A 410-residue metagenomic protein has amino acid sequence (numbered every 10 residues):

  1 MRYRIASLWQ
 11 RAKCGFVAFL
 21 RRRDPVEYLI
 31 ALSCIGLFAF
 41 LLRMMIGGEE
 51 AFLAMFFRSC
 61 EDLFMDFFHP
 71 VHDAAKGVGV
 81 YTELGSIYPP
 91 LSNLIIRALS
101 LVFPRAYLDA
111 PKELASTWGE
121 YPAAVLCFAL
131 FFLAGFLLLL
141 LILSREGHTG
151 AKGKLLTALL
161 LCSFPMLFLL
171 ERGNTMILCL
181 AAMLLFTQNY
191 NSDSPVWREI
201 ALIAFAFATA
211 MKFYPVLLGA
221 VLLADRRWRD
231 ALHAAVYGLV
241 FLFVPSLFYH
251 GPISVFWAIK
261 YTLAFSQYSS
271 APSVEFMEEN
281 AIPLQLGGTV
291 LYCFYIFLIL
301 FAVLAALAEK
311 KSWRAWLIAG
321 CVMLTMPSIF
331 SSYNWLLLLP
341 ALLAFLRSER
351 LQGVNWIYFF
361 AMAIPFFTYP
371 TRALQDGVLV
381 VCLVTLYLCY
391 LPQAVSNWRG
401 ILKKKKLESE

Functional and structural regions predicted by a protein language model:
R2-D193, W197-I200, D225-L339, L343-R347 (+1 more regions): Primarily membrane-embedded glycan-assembly and transfer machineries that use lipid-linked glycans
G85-P89, A344-E410: Aromatic-enriched
G135, N174, P195, F207 (+4 more regions): Membrane-embedded transmembrane-helix bundle of lipid-linked glycan/lipid transferases
I203-L222, P327-L337: Transmembrane helices and adjacent periplasmic/lumenal helix-loop junctions of polyprenol-phosphate-dependent
